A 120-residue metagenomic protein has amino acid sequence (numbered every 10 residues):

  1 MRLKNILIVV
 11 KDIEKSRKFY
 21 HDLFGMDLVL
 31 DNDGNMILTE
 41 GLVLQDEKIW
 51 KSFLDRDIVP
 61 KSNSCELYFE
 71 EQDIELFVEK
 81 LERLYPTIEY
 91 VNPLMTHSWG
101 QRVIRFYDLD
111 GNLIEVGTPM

Functional and structural regions predicted by a protein language model:
M1-K15, C65-L67: N-terminal beta-strand motif that seeds the catalytic metal site of vicinal oxygen chelate
M1-R2, V59-S64, H97-S98: Short glycine-enriched loop/turn motifs at secondary-structure junctions
I8, D46, S98, R105 (+1 more regions): Short beta->alpha transition motifs characteristic of CBS
I8, V29, P93-T96: Short beta-strand-to-loop elements that line the ligand-binding cleft of bilobed periplasmic-binding protein-like
I13, L67-L113: Vicinal oxygen chelate
E14-M26: Amphipathic alpha-helical segments
G25-L30, T87-V91: Short secondary-structure junctions
D27-K61, L113-T118: Conserved short beta-strand elements that form part of the metal-binding/catalytic scaffold of enzyme active sites
